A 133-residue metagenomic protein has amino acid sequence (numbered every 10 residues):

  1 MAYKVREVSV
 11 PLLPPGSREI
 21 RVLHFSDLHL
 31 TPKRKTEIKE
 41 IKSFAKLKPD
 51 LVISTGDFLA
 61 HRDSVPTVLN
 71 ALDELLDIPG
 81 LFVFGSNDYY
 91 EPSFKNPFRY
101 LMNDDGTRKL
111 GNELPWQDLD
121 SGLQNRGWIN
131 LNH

Functional and structural regions predicted by a protein language model:
M1-G16: N-terminal membrane-anchoring alpha-helices
P11, L23, I129-L131: General small-molecule cofactor/ligand-binding pocket signal
L12, T31-K35: Catalytic core of the metallo-beta-lactamase
G16-I20, K48: Proline/glycine-enriched tight loop/beta-turn segments at coil->beta junctions that connect or precede beta-strands
E19-H29: Active-site-proximal beta-strand elements of phosphoester/diester hydrolases
H29-T31, N87: Histidine-centered divalent metal-coordination motifs
T36-H133: Core catalytic region of metal-dependent phosphoesterases/phosphodiesterases, especially metallo-beta-lactamase-like
